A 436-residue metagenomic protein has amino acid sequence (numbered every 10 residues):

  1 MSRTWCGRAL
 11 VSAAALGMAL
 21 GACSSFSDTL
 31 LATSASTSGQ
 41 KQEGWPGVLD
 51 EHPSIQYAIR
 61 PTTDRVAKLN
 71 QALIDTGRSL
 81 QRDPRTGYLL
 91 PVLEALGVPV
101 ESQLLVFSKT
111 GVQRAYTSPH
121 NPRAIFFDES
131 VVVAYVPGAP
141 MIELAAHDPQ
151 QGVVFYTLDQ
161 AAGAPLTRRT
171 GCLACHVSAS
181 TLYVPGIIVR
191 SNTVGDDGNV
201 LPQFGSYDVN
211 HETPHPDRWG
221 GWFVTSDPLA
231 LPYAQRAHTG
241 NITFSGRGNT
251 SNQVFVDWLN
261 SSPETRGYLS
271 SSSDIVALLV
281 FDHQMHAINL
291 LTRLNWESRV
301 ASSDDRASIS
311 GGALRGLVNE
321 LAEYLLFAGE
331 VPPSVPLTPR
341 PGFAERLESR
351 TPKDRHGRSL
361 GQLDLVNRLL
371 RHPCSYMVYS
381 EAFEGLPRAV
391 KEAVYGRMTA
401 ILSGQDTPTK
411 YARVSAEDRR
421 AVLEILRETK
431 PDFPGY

Functional and structural regions predicted by a protein language model:
M1-A13: Bacterial N-terminal signal peptides that target proteins for export
C6, L16, T29-L31: Low-complexity, intrinsically disordered segments with a bias for serine/threonine
V11-A22: Bacterial N-terminal signal peptides
S24-F26: Bacterial signal peptide processing site
L31-S38, V132-A328, L369-Y436: Sequence context surrounding c-type heme c attachment/ligation sites in exported
K41-G138: N-terminal alpha-helical interaction blocks
L93, N210-E212, L365: Generic recognition of flexible, low-complexity loop/linker segments
V300, E330-E348, P352-L365, S380-G385: Mature extracytoplasmic or organellar-lumen-exposed domains after removal of signal/transit peptides
